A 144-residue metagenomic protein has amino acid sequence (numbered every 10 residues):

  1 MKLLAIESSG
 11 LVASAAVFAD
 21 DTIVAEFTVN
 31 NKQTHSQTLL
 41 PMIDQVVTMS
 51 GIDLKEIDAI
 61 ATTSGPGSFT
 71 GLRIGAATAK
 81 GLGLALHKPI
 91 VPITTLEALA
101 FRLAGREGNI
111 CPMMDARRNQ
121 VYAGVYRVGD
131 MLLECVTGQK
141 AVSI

Functional and structural regions predicted by a protein language model:
M1-S64: N-terminal beta-alpha supersecondary unit
L4, L39-L40, L72, L82 (+2 more regions): Generic leucine side-chain signal with a strong bias for well-ordered alpha-helical environments
L11, G65-P66, A116-N119: Short glycine-rich anion-binding loops that position phosphate/pyrophosphate groups of nucleotides and phosphorylated
T22, P89-I144: Surface "functional belts" at beta-alpha junctions
N30-T38, F69, R73, A77 (+2 more regions): Residues at secondary-structure transition points
I43, T78-L82, L99-L103: Buried hydrophobic packing segments
T48-K55, L84-I93: Phosphate-handling active-site elements
A61-I90: DPxDG-like acidic metal-binding loop motif
